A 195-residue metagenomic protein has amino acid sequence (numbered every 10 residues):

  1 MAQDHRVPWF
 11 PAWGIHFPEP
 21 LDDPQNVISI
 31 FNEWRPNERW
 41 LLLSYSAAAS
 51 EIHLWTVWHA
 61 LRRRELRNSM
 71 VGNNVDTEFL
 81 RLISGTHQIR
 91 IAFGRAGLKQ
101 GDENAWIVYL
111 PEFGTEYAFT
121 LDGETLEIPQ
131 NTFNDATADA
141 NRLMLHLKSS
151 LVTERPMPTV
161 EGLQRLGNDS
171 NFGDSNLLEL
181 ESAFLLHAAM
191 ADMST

Functional and structural regions predicted by a protein language model:
M1-P8: Secreted/extracellular ectodomain signature
P8-F10, D102: Short Gly/Ser/Thr- and Asp/Glu-enriched loop/turn motifs at secondary-structure junctions
F10-A12, W40-S44, L80, I107 (+1 more regions): Generic preference for hydrophobic/aromatic residues in regular secondary structure cores
P11, I15-V75: N-terminal interaction modules that seed assembly of large macromolecular complexes
F31-R35, A96, L147: Hydrophobic, Leu/Ile/Phe/Ala-enriched alpha-helical segments that form helix-helix packing faces
E51, T56-L110: Ordered, amphipathic secondary-structure segments that act as subunit-interaction surfaces in large macromolecular
L98-T195: Glycine-rich, aromatic-bearing surface loops/beta-hairpins
